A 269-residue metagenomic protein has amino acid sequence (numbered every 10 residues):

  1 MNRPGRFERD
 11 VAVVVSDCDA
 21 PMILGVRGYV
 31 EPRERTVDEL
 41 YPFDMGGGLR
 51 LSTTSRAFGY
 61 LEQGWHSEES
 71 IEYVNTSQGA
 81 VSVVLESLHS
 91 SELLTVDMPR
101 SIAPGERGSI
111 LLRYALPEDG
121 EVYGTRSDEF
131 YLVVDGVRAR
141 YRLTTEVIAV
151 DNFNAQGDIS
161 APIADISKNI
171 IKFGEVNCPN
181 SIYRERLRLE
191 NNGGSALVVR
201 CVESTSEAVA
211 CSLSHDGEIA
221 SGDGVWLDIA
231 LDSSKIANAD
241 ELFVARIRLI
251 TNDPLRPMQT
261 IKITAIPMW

Functional and structural regions predicted by a protein language model:
N2-A12, Q63-S70, P117-F130, P179-L187 (+1 more regions): Short, solvent-exposed loop/turn segments enriched in Ser/Thr/Gly
R9, M22-V26, E69-I71, V83 (+7 more regions): Hydrophobic residues positioned within well-ordered beta-strands of beta-sheet architectures
S16-S70, V74-T76, D135-G193, D253-W269: Long, low-complexity ectodomains and other extracytoplasmic segments of secretory-pathway proteins
P21-L24, H66, R100-S101, R107-P117 (+4 more regions): Long beta-sheet-rich domains in secretory-pathway and surface-associated proteins
G59, D97-I102, P117, G174-E175 (+2 more regions): Beta-strand-rich interaction surfaces with strong enrichment in secreted/lumenal proteins
Q78-S109, G194-D228: Surface-exposed binding patches on compact interaction domains or structured appendages
A80, V84-E86, A103-R113, P117-Q156: Acidic, serine/threonine- and glycine-rich low-complexity intrinsically disordered segments that serve as flexible
R184-N192, L197-S204, C211-N252, R256-W269: C-terminal soluble interaction/assembly domains
